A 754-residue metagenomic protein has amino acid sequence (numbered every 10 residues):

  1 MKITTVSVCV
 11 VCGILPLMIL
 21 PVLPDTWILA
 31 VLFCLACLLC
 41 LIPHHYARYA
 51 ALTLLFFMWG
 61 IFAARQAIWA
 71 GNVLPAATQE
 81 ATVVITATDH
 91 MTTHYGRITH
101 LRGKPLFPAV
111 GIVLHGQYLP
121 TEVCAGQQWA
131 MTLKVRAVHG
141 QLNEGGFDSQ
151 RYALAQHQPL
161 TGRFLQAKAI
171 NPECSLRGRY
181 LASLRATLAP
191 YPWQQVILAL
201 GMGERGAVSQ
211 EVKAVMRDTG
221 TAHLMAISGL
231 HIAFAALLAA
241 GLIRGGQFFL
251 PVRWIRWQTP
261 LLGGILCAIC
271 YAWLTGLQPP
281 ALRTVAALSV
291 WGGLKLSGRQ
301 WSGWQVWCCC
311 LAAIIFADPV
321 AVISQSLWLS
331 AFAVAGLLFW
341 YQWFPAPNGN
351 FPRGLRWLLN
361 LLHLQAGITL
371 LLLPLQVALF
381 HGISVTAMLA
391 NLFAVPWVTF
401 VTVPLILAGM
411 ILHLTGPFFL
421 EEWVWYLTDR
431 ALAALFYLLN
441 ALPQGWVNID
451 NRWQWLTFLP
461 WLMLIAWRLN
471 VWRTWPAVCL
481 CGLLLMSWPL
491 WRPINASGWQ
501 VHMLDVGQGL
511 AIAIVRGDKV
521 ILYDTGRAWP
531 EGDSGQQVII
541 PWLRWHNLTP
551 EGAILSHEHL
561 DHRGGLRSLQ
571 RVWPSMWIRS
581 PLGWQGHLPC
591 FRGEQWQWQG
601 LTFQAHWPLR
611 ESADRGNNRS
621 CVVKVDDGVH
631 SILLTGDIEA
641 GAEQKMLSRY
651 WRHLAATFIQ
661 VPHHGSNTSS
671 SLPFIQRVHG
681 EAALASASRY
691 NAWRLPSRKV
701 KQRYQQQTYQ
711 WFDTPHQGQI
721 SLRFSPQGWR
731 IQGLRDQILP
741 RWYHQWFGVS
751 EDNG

Functional and structural regions predicted by a protein language model:
M1-V73, E80-V84, I243-I255, T259 (+6 more regions): Transmembrane helix-bundle segments that form internal channels/tunnels in multi-pass membrane proteins, characterized
V22-L23, A272-A281, L296-Q300, A317-L327 (+2 more regions): Membrane-interface helix caps and helix-loop-helix hairpins in membrane proteins
L54-H223, D533, Q537-P541, W545-T549 (+7 more regions): Membrane-interface helix/helix-cap signal primarily in integral membrane proteins
A155-A287, G292-G293, W596, F603 (+3 more regions): Aromatic-rich juxtamembrane segments at the membrane interface
I315-F316, V320-V322, N440-G552, G583-F658 (+1 more regions): Core dinuclear metal-dependent hydrolase active-site scaffold
P550-D561, I659-H663: Metallo-beta-lactamase
I554, E558-R592: Active-site HxH/HxHxD metal-binding segment of metal-dependent hydrolases
E643-Q719: Cap/insert and terminal regions of metallo-dependent hydrolase folds
